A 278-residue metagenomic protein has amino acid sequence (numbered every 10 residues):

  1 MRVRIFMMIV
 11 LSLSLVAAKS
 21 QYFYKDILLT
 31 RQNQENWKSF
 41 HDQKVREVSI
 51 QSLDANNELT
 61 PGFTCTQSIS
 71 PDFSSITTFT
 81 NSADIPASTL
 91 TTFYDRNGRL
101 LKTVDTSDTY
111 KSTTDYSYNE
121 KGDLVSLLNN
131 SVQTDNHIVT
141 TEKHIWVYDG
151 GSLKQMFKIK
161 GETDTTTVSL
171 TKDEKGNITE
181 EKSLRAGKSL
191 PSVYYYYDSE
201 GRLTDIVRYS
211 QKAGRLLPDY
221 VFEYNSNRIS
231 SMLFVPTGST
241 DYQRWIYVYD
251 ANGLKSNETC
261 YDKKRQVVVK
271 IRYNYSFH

Functional and structural regions predicted by a protein language model:
M1-Y24: Bacterial Sec-dependent N-terminal signal peptides
K19-H278: Buried hydrophobic residues that stabilize the cores of well-folded domains
